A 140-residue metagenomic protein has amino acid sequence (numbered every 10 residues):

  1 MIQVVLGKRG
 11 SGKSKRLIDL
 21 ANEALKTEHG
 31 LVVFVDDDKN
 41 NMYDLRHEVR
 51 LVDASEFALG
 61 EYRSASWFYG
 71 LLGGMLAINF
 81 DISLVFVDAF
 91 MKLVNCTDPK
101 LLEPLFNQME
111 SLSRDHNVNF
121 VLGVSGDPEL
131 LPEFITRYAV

Functional and structural regions predicted by a protein language model:
M1-L76, L131-E133: Conserved P-loop
L71, L76, D81-V140: Replace "adjacent to P-loop NTPase cores in ATP/GTP-dependent enzymes" with "adjacent to NTP-binding cores
